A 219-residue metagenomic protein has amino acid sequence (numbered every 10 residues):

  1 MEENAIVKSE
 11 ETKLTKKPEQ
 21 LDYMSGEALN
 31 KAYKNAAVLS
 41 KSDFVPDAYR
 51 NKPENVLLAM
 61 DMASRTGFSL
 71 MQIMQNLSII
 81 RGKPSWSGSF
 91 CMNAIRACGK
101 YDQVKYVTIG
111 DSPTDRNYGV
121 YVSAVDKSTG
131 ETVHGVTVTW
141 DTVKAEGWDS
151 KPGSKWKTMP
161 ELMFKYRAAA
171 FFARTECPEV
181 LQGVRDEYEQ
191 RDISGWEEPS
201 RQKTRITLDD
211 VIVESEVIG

Functional and structural regions predicted by a protein language model:
E2-G219: Polyanion-binding surfaces on beta-sheet-dominated domains and ring/shell assemblies
